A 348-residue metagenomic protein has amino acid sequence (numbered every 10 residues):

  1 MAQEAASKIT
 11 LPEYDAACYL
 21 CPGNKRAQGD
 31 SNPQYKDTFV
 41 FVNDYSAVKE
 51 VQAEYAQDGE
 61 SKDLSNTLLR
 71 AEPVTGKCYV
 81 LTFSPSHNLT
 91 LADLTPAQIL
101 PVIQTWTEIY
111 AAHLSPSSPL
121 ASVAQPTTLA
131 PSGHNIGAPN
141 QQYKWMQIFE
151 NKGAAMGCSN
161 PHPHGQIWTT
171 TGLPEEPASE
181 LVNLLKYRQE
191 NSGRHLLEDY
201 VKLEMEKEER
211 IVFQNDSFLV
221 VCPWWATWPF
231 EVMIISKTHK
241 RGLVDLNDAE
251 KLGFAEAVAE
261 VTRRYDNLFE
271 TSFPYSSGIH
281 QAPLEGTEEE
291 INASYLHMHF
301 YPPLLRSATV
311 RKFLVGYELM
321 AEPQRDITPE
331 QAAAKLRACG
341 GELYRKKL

Functional and structural regions predicted by a protein language model:
M1-H162, W168-R241, T262-R263, Y275 (+1 more regions): Active-site microenvironments that recognize anionic phosphate/pyrophosphate groups
V201-K202, H239-V258: Double-stranded beta-helix
L246-A249, G278, K312-F313: Composition- and surface-driven signal marking solvent-exposed, interaction-prone regions in large proteins
G253-G278: Extended C-terminal subregions enriched in glycine
Q281: Conserved catalytic core of two-metal-ion nucleotidyltransferases
